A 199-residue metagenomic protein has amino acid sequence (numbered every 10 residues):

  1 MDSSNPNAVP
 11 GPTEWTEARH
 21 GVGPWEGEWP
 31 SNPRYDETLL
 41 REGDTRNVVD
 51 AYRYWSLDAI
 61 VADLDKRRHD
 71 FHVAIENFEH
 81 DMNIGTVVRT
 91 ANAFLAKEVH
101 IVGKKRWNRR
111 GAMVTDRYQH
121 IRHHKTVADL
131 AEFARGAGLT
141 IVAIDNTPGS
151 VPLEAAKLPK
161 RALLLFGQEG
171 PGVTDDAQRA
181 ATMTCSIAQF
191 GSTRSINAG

Functional and structural regions predicted by a protein language model:
M1-G199: Post-transcriptional modification and biogenesis factors for structured RNAs of the translation apparatus
